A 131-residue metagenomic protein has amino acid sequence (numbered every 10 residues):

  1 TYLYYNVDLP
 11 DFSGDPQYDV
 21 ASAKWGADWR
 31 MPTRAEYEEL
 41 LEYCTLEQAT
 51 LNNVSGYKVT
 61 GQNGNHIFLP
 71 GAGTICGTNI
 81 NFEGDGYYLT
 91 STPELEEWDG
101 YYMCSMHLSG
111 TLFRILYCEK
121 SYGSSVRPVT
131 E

Functional and structural regions predicted by a protein language model:
T1-E131: Conserved positions within compact, well-structured domain cores
